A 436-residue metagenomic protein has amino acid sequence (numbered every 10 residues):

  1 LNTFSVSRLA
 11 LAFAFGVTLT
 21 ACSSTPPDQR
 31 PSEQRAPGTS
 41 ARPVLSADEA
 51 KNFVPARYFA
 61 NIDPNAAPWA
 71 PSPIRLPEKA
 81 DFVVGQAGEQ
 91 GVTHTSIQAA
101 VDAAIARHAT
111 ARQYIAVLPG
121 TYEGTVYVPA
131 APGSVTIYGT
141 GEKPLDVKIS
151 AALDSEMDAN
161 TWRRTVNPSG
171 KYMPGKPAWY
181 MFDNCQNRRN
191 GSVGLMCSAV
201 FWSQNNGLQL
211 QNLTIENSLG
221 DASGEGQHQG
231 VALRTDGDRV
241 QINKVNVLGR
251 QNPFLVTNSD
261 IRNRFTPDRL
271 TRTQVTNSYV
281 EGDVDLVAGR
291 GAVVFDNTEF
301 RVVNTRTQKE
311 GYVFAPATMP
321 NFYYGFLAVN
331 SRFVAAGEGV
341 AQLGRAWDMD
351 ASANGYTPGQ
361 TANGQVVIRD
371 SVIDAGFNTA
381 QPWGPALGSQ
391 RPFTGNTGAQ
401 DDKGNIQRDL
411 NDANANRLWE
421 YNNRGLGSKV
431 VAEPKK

Functional and structural regions predicted by a protein language model:
L1-A10: Bacterial N-terminal signal peptides that target proteins for export
T20-A21: C-terminal motif of bacterial Sec signal peptides marking the signal peptidase cleavage site
R30-K436: Sequence-level preference for short, compositionally simple segments enriched in small aliphatic or small polar residues
